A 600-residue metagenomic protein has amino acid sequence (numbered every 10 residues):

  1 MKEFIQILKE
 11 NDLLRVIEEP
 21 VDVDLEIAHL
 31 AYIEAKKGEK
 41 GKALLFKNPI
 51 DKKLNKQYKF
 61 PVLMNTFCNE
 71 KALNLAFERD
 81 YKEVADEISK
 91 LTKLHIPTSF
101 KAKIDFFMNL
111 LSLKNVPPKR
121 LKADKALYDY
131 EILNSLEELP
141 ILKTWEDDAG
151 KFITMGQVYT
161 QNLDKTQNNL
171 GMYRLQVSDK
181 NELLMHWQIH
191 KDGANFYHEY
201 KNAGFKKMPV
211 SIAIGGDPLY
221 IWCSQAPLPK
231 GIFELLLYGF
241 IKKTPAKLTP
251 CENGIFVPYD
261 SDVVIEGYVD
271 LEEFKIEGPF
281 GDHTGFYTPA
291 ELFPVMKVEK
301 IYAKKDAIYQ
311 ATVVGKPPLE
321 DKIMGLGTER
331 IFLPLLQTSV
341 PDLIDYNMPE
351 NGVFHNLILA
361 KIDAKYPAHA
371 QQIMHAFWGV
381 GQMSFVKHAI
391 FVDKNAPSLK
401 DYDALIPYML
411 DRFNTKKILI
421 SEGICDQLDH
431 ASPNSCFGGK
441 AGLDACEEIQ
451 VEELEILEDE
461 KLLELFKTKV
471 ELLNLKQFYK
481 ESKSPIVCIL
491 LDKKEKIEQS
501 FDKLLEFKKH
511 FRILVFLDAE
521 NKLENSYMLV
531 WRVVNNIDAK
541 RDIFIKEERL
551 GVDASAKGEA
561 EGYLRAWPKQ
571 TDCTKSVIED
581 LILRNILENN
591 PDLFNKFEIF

Functional and structural regions predicted by a protein language model:
M1-F280, T284-V295, E299-F600: Extended, highly charged
